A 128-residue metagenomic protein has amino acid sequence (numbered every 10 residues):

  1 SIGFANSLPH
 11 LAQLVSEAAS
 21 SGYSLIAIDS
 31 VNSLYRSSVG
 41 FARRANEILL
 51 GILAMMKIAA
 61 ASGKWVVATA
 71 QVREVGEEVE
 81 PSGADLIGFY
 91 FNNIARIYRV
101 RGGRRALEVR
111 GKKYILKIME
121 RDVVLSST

Functional and structural regions predicted by a protein language model:
S1-R43: Conserved inter-motif catalytic segment of the P-loop NTP-binding fold
A18-Y23, A45-E47, K113-L116, L125-S127: Short, low-complexity, polar/charged sequence segments that are solvent-exposed and flexible
A19, M56-K57: A structural alpha-helix within SAM-dependent methyltransferase catalytic domains
S20-N32, G51-I52, G88-R96: Short, Lys/Arg-enriched charge-dense amphipathic segments
G40-M55, V79-L86: Substrate-gripping "pore-loop 1 plus following alpha2 helix"
I58-T128: Phosphate-binding/switch region of NTP-binding enzymes
